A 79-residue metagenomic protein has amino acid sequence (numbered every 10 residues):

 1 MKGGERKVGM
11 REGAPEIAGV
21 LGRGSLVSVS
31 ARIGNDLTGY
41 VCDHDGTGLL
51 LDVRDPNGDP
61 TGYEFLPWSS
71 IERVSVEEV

Functional and structural regions predicted by a protein language model:
M1-D36, L50, N57-V79: Short glycine-rich, low-complexity segments
D36-D43: Short beta-strand-centered aromatic/proline hotspots
D45-T47: Ser/Thr- and Asn-enriched, surface-exposed coil loops between beta-strands
